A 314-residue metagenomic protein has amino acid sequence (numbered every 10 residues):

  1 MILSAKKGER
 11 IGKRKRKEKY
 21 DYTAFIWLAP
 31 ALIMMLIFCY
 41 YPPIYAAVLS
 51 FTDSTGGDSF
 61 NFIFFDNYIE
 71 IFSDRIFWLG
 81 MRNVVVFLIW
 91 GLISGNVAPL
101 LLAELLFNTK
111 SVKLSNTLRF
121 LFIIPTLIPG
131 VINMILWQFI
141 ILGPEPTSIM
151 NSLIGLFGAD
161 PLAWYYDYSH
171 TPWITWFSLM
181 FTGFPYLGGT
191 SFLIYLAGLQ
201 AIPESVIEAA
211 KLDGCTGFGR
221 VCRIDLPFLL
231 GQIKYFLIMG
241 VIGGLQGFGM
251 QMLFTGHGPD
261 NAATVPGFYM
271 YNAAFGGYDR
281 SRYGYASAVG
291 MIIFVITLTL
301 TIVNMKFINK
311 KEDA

Functional and structural regions predicted by a protein language model:
M1-K19: Short, Lys/Arg-rich, polar N-terminal cytosolic tail immediately upstream of the first transmembrane signal-anchor
Y20-A314: A structural signal for multi-pass alpha-helical bundles of membrane permease subunits that mediate small-molecule
